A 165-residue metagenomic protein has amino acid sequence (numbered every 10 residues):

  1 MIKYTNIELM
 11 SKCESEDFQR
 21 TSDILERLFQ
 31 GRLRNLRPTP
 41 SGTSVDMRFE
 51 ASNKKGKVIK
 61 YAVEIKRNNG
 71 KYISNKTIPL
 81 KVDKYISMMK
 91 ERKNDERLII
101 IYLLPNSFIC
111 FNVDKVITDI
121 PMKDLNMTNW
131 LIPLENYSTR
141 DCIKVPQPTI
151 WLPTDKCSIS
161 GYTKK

Functional and structural regions predicted by a protein language model:
M1-S41: Acidic-basic catalytic patches of nuclease active cores, encompassing PD-(D/E)XK and other metal-cofactor nuclease
E8, N35, N69-K76: Surface-exposed cleft-lining segments at the edges of enzyme active sites
L9, A51, K55-K57, L104-K165: Non-catalytic C-terminal interaction segments of nucleic acid-processing enzymes
R37-T39, I65-K66, I101-P105: Short His-Asn-centered micro-motif
S41-S44, N106-F108: Short acidic/glycine-enriched loop/turn segments that link adjacent beta-strands
G42-S44, V58-A62, K93-D95: Short connector loops at helix/strand junctions that flank enzyme active sites, especially segments positioning acidic
M47-K71: Conserved catalytic cores of phosphodiester-cleaving nucleases, focusing on short active-site segments
Y72-L104, F108-C110: Short, charged, amphipathic alpha-helix that recurs within catalytic cores of restriction-modification and other
